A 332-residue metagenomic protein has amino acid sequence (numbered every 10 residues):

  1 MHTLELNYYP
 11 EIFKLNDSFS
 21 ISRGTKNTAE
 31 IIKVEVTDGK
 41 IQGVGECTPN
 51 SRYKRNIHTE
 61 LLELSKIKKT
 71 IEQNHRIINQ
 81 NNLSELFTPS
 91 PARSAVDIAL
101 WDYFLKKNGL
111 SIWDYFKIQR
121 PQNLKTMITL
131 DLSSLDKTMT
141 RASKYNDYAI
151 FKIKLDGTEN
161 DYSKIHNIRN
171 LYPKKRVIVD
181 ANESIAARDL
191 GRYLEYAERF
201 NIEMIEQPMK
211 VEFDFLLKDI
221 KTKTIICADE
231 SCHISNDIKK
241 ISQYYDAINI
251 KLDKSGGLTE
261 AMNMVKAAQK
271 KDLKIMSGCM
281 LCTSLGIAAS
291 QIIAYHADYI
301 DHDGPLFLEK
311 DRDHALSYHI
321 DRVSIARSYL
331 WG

Functional and structural regions predicted by a protein language model:
M1-V177, S184-R188, E198-R199, R312-G332: N-terminal capping/lid subdomain adjacent to the active-site entrance of alpha/beta enzymes
I153-A294, E309-I320: Catalytic core of soluble alpha/beta enzymes
D298-D301: Short helix/strand-capping turn motifs
P305: Active-site cofactor/co-catalyst pockets and adjacent glycine-rich loops in catalytic enzymes
